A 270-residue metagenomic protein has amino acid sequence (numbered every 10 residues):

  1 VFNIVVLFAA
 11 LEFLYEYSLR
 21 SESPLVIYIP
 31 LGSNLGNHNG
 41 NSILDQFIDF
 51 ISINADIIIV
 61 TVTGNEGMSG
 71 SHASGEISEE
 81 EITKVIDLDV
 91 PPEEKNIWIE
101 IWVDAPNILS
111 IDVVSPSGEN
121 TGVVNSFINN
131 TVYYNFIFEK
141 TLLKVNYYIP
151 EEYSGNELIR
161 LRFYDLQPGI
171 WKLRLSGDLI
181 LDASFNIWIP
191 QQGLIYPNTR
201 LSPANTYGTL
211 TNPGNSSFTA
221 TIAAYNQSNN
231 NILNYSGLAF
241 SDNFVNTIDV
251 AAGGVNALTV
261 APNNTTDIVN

Functional and structural regions predicted by a protein language model:
V1-L11, P213, T266-N270: Active-site alpha-helical elements of protease catalytic centers
V6-A9, F13, I43, F47 (+1 more regions): Extracytoplasmic/secreted proteins, especially bacterial periplasmic and envelope-associated proteins
L11-N39, V62-T63, S176-D178: Short acidic, glycine-rich surface-loop motifs adjacent to enzyme active sites
V26-I27, L44-G75: Catalytic cores of secreted or luminal carbohydrate-active enzymes
S33, N65-G67, N226: Active-site-proximal loop/turn and secondary-structure-junction residues that shape catalytic pockets, frequently
G36-N37, Y196-L201: Short, flexible loop segments at the rims of nucleotide/cofactor-binding pockets, characterized by
I57, S69-R160, Y164-Q167, L175-S176 (+1 more regions): Extracellular S/T/G-rich loop segment that most often corresponds to the catalytic His/Ser-adjacent loop
I159, I180-Q192: Edge beta-strands of jelly-roll/beta-sandwich modules across compartments, strongly enriched in secreted/luminal
